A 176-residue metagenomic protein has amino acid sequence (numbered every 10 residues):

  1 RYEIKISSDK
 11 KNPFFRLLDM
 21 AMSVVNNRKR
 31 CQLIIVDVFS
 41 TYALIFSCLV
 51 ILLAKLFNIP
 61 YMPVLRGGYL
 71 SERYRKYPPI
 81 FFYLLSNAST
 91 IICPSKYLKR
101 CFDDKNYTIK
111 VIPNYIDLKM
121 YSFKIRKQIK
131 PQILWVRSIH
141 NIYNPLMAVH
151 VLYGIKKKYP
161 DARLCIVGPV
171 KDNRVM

Functional and structural regions predicted by a protein language model:
R1-D9, N58: N-terminal subdomain of nucleotide-sugar transferases
Y2-K5, Y159-R163: A generic structural motif
P13-N27: Glycine-rich, highly charged phosphate/nucleotide-binding loops
R28-I34: Short acidic/histidine-rich motifs immediately flanking catalytic phosphotransfer sites in two-component signaling
V38-A43, I59-K76, T90: A short, histidine- and acid-enriched strand-loop-helix "catalytic/donor-clamping" loop that lines the nucleotide-sugar
L52, L56-F57, Y74-T90: Membrane-proximal helix-turn-helix segments that form the acceptor-binding/catalytic region of lipid-linked
Y97, Y115: Carbohydrate-associated surface elements
I125-K156, L164-V170: Conserved donor-binding/catalytic core segment of Leloir-type glycosyltransferases
